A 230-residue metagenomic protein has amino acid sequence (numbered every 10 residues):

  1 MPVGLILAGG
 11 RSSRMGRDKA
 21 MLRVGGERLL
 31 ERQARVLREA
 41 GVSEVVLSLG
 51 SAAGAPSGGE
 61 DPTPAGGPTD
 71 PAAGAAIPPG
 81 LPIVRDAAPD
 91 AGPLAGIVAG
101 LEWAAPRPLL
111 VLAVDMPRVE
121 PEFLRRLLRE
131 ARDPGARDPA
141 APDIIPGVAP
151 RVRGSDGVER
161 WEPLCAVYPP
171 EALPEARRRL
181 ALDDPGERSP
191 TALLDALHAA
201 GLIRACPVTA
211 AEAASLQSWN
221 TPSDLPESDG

Functional and structural regions predicted by a protein language model:
M1-S215, S223: Nucleotide and nucleotide-moiety/phosphate-recognizing core
